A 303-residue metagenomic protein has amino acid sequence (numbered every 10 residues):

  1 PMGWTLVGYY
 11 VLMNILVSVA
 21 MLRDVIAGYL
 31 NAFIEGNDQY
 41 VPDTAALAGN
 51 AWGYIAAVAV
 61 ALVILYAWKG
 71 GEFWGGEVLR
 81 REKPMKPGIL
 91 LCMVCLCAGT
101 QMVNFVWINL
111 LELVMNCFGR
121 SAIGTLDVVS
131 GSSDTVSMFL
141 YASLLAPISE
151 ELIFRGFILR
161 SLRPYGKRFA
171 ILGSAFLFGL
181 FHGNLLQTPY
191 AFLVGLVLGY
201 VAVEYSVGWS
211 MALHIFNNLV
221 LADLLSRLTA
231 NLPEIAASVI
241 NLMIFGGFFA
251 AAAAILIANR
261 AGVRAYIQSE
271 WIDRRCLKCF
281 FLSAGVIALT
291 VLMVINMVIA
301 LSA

Functional and structural regions predicted by a protein language model:
M2-V19, L90-V106, M243-G247: Hydrophobic alpha-helical membrane-insertion segments
Y10-K69, V239-G247: Alpha-helical transmembrane segments in multi-pass membrane proteins
V11, I55-A56, G99, V103 (+1 more regions): Membrane-embedded alpha-helical segments of transport systems, primarily multispan ion/solute transporters
L12, A61-L65, G70-G71, T100 (+5 more regions): Alpha-helical transmembrane segments of polytopic integral membrane proteins, especially the permease/helical cores
I15-F33, A67-G75, L110-A122, G156 (+6 more regions): Membrane-interface elements of multi-pass transporters and channels
V25-A46, G75-S149, V298-A303: Juxtamembrane helix-loop-helix connectors linking adjacent transmembrane helices in multi-pass membrane enzymes
A45-A98, L113, A252-W271: Membrane-helix interface linkers and caps
T135-V298, S302: Transmembrane helix-loop-helix hairpins at the membrane interface of multi-pass integral membrane proteins
